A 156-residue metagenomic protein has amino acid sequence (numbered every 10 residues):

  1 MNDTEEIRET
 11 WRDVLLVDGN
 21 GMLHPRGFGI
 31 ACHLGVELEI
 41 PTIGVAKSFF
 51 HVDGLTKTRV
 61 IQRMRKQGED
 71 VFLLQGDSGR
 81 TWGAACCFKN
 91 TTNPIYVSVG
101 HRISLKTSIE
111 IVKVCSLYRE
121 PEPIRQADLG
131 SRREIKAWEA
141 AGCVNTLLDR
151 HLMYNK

Functional and structural regions predicted by a protein language model:
M1-H33, L38-I40: Catalytic-site beta-strand/loop segments enriched in glycine and acidic/polar residues
D18-N20, V45-K47, V99: Fold-independent oxyanion-binding glycine-rich loops and adjacent beta-strand/coil segments at enzyme active sites
R26-G27, D53, S78: Solvent-exposed, flexible loop/coil residues
L38-T58: Glycine-rich phosphate/pyrophosphate-binding loops and their adjacent beta-strand/loop elements at enzyme active sites
S48, T56-K156: C-terminal binding/interaction regions
